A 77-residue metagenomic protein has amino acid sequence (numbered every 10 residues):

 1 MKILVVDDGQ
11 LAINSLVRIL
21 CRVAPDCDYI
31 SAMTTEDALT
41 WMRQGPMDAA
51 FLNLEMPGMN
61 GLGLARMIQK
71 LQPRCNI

Functional and structural regions predicted by a protein language model:
D7, N53: Active-site residues of response regulator receiver
Q10-I30: Two-component/phosphorelay signaling modules centered on CheY-like receiver
V17, S31-A49: Acidic, metal-coordinating helix/loop segments flanking the phosphotransfer/catalytic sites of two-component signaling
V23-A24, R43-G45, M67-R74: Conserved phosphotransfer cores of two-component systems
T34, N60-G63: Acidic catalytic/metal-coordinating carboxylates
T40, G63-R66: Residue-level preference for short helical/loop micro-motifs built around acidic side chains
M56: Receiver (REC) domain active-site loop signature in two-component systems and cognate sites in sensor histidine kinases
